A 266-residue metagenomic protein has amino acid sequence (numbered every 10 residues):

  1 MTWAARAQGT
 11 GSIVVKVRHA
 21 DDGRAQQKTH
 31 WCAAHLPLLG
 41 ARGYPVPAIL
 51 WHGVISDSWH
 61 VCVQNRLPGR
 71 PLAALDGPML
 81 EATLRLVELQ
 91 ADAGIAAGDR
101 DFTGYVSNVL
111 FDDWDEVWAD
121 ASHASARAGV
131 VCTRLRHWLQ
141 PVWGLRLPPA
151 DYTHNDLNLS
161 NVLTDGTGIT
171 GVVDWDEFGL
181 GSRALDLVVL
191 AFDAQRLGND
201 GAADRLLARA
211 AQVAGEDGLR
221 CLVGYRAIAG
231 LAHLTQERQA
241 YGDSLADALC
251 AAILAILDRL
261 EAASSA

Functional and structural regions predicted by a protein language model:
M1-R6: ATP phosphate-binding glycine-rich loop
S12-S58, C62, A73-L86: A conserved alpha-helical element in kinase catalytic cores
P47, W51-S58, R66-V130, W143-G144 (+2 more regions): A cross-family kinase active-site recognition segment
A150-T153, D165-R205: Active-site Asp-x-Gly
D156: Conserved catalytic-loop position in the HRD/HxD motif
L185-G215, R226-L245, A252-A255: Active-site activation/catalytic loop segments of kinase-like enzymes and analogous catalytic loops in related
L260-A266: Regulatory N- and C-terminal appendages and interdomain linkers associated with kinase/kinase-like NTP transferase
